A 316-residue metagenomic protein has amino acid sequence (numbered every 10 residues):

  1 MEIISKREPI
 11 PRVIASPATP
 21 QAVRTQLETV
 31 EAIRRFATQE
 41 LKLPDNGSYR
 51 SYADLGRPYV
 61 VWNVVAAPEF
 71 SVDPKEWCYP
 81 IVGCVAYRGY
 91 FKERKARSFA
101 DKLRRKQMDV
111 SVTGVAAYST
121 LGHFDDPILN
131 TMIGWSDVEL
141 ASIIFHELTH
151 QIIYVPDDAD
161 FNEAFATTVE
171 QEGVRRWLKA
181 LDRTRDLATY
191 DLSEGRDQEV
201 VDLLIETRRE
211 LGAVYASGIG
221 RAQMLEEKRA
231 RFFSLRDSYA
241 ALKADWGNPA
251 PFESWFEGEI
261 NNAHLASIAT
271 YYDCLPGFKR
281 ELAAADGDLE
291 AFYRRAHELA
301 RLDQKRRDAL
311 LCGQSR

Functional and structural regions predicted by a protein language model:
M1-V13, S71, V138, E163 (+2 more regions): Metalloprotease/metallohydrolase-associated module, dominated by Zn2+-dependent proteases
M1-V60, C312-R316: N-terminal mature-domain "stem" immediately C-terminal to a signal peptide or N-terminal signal-anchor/transmembrane
I3, S16, V23-V30, G89-A96 (+7 more regions): Solvent-exposed, acidic/flexible segments
I4-Q21, E76-V85, G258-E259, P276: Acidic/histidine-rich, surface-exposed loop or edge segments in extracytoplasmic proteins
P11, R24-L27, E31, A96-A100 (+9 more regions): Extracytoplasmic/secreted envelope proteins and their assembly/folding machinery, especially bacterial periplasmic
A15-T19, A32-K42, T149-I153, E170-D182 (+5 more regions): Sec-exported extracytoplasmic/periplasmic mature domains
I33-D197: Acidic/His-rich structured neighborhood in mature extracellular/periplasmic domains
V201-R316: Pan-zinc metallopeptidase signature
